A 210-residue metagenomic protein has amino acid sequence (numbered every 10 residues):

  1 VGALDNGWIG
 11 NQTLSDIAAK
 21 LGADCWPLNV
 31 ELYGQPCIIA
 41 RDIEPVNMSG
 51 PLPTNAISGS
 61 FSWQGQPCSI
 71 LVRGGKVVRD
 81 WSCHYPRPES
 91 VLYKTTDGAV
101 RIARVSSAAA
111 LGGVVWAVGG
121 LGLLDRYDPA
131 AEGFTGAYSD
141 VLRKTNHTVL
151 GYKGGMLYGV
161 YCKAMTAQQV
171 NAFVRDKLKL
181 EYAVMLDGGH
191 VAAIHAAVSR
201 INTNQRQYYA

Functional and structural regions predicted by a protein language model:
V1, G34-I39, D97-S106, G155-C162 (+1 more regions): Short, well-ordered strand-loop elements centered on a beta-strand within folded domains, enriched for acidic residues
V1-G2, W26-E31, I38, S90-K94 (+3 more regions): Short beta-strand scaffold segments in enzyme catalytic cores
V1-Y85, R101, G159-V160: Zymogen propeptides
A3-L4, S60-A137: Active-site-adjacent helix-turn-beta-strand microarchitecture at beta-sheet edges that either contains or buttresses
S15-K20, E31, S49-P51, G74-K76 (+6 more regions): Polar/charged alpha-helical tracts
D42-E44, F61, K94-D97, K153-G155 (+1 more regions): Short, flexible beta-strand-to-coil junctions
T54-N55, S90, V100, L121 (+2 more regions): A broad, low-specificity signal marking well-ordered, structured residues that form hydrophobic/aromatic
G65-P86, T135-A210: Conserved, well-ordered active-site substructure
